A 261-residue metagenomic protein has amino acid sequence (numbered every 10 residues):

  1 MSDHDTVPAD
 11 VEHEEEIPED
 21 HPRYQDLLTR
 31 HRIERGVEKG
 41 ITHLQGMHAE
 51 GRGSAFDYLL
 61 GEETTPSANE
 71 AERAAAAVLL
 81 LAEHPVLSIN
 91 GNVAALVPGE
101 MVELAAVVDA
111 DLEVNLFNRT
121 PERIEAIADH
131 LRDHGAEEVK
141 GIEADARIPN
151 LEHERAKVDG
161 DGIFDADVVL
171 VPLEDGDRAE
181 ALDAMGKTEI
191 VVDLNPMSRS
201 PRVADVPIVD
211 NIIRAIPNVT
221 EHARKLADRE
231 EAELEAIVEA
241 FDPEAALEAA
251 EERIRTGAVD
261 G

Functional and structural regions predicted by a protein language model:
E19-A74, R123-H130: Short, compositionally biased "basic patch" segments
A71-P85, V102-V107: Glycine-rich phosphate/diphosphate-binding loops that line cofactor/substrate pockets in enzymes
E83-N90, D111-L116: Short glycine-rich or small-residue beta-strand-to-loop segments that form or flank ligand, phosphate, metal/Fe-S
N90-G99, N118-E122, E174-D177, A240: Gly/Ser/Thr-rich loops at beta-strand to alpha-helix junctions that form or flank small-molecule/cofactor-binding
E103, V107-R155: Long, charge-dense
D145-F164, L170-D177: Active-site glycine-rich loop that binds ribose-phosphate moieties when present
G176-M197: A short, gly/pro- and small-residue-rich
R199-G261: C-terminal functional extensions of proteins
